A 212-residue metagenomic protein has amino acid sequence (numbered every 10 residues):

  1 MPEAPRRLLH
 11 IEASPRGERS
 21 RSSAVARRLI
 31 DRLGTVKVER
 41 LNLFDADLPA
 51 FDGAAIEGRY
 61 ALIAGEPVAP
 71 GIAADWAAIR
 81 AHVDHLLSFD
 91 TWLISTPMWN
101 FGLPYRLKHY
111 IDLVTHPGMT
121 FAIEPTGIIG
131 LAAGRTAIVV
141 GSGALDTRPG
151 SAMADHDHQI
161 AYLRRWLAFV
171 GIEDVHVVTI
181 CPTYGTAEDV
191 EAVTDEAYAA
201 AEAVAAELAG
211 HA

Functional and structural regions predicted by a protein language model:
P2-R6, G150-A212: Glycine-rich phosphate/pyrophosphate-binding loop and the adjoining helix
P2-T96, F101-H116, A199-A212: N-terminal beta1-alpha1-beta2 submodule of the flavodoxin-like/Rossmannoid cofactor-binding fold
A13, S142, I180: Cofactor-binding loop segments of dinucleotide-utilizing enzymes, especially the Rossmann-like FAD- and NAD(P)+-binding
P15-G17, D146, Y184: Short histidine/acidic/glycine/proline-rich micro-motifs that form metal- and phosphate-coordinating active-site loops
F89-D90, G134, I172: Short, well-ordered alpha-helix to beta-strand connector turns
F101-L103, D146-R148, T186: Short, well-ordered, mixed-charge alpha-helical segments that flank or form enzyme active sites
L113-T120, A161: Gly/Ser/Thr-rich active-site loops/lids in small-molecule metabolic enzymes that frequently grip phosphoryl groups
I123-F169: Short, glycine-/small-residue-rich phosphate/pyrophosphate-handling segment
